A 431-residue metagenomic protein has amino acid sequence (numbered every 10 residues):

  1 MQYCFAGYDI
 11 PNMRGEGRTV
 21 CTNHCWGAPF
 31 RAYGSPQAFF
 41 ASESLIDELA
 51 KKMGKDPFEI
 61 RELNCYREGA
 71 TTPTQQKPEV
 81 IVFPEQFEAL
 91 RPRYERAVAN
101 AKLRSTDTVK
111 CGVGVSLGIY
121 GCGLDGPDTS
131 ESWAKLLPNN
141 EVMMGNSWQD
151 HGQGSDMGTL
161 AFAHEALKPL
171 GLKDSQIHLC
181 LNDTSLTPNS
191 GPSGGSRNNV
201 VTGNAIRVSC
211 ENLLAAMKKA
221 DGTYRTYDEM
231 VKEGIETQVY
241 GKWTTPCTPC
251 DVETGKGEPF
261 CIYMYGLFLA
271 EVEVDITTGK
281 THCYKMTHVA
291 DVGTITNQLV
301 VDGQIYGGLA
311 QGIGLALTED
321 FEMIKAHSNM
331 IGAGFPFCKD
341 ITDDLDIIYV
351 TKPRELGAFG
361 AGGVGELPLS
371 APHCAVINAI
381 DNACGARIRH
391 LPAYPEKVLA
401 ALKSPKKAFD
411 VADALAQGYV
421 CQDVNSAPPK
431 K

Functional and structural regions predicted by a protein language model:
M1-S116, Y120, H164-K431: C-terminal catalytic domains of large/alpha subunits in multi-subunit enzymes
Q2, V113-W148, Q153, I262: Conserved beta-alpha junction segments in alpha/beta enzyme cores
G158, F162: Flexible, small-/acidic-enriched active-site or ligand-binding loops
